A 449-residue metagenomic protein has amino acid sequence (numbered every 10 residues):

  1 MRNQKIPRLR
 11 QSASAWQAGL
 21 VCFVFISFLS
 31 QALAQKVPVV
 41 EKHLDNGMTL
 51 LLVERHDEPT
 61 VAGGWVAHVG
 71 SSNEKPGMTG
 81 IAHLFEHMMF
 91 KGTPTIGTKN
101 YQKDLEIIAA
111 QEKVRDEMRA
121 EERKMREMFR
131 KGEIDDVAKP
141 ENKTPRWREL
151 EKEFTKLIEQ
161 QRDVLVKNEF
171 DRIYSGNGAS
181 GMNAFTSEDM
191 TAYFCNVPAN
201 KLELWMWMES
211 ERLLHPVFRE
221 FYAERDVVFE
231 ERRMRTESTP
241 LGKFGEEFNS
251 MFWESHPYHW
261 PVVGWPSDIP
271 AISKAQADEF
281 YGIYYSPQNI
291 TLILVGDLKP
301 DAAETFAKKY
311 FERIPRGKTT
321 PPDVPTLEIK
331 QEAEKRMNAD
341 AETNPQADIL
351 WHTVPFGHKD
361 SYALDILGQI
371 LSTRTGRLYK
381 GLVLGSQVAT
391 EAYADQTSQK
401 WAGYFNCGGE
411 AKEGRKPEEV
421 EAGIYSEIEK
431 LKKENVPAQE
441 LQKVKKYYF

Functional and structural regions predicted by a protein language model:
R10-A18: Short Gly/Ser/Thr- and charged-rich N-terminal loops/segments that act as flexible capping/hinge elements
A18-Q31: Bacterial N-terminal signal peptides
Q35-K42: Cleaved targeting-peptide boundary
V53, E58-E74, G80-A82, G97-E211 (+4 more regions): M16 family metallopeptidases and their MPP-like homologs
T79-K91: Active-site recognition of the HExxH zinc-binding catalytic motif
F218, R225-D226, R233, G245 (+1 more regions): Non-catalytic, conformational "gating/processing" segments within enzyme and secreted inhibitor domains
R233-R235, N249-S250, T319-R377: His/Glu-based metal-binding/catalytic segments typifying zinc-dependent metallopeptidases
